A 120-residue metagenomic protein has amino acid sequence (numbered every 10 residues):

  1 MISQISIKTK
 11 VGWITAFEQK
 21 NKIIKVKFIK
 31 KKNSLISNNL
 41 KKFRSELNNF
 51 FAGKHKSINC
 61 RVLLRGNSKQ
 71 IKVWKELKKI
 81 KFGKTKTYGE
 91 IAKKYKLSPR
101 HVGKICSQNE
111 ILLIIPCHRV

Functional and structural regions predicted by a protein language model:
M1-L97: Basic nucleic-acid-binding alpha-helical/helix-turn surface characteristic of O6-alkylguanine DNA
S107: Residue-level detection of the helix-turn-helix DNA-binding "recognition helix"
E110: Acidic, glycine-rich catalytic loops of TOPRIM or P-loop NTPase phosphate-binding modules used across DNA replication
L113-V120: Short Lys/Arg-enriched helix C-cap and helix-to-coil transition segments that create basic nucleic-acid-contact patches
